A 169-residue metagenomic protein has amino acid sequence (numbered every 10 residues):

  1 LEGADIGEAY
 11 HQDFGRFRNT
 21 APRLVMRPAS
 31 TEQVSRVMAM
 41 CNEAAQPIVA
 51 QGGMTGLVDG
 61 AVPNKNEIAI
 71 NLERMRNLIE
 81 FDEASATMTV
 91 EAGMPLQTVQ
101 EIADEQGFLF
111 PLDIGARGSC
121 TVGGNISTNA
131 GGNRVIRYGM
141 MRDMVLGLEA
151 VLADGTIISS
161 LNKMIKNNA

Functional and structural regions predicted by a protein language model:
L1-A39, E43, G56-A86, G115 (+1 more regions): N-terminal flexible segment immediately upstream of the FAD-binding catalytic core in FAD-dependent oxidoreductases
E43-Q46, G107-L109: A common structural junction motif
I48-A50, S160: Short beta-strand "acidic-cap" motif of Rossmann-like dinucleotide-binding folds
Q51-T55: Glycine-rich beta-strand-to-loop/alpha-helix junction loops that act as flexible
N77-A169: FAD-binding subdomain of flavoenzyme oxidoreductases
